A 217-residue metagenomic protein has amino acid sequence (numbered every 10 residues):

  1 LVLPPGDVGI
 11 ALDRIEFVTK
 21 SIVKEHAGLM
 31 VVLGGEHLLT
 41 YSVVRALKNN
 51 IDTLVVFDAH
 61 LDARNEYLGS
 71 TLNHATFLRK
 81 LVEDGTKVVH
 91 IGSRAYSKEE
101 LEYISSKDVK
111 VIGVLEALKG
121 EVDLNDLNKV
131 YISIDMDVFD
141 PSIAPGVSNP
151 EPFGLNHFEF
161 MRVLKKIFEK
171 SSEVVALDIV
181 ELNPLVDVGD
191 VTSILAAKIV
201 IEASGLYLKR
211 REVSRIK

Functional and structural regions predicted by a protein language model:
L1-K217: Conserved alpha-helical scaffold segments that buttress catalytic/binding sites
